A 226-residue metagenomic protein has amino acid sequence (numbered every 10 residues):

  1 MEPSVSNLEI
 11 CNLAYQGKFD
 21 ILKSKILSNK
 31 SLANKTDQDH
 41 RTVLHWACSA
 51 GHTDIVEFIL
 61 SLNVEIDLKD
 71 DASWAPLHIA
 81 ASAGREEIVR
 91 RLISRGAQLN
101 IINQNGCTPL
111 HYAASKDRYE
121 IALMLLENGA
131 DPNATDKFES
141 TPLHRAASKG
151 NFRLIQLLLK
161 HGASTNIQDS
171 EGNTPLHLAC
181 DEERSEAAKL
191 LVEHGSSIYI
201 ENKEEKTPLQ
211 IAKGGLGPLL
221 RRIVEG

Functional and structural regions predicted by a protein language model:
M1-N12, N128, H161, E193-G226: Ankyrin-repeat-protein effector appendages
I21, D54-I55, E87-I88, E120-I121 (+3 more regions): Conserved ankyrin/ankyrin-like repeat signature
L32-A33, I66, L99, P132 (+2 more regions): Ankyrin-repeat inter-repeat connecting loop/turn
